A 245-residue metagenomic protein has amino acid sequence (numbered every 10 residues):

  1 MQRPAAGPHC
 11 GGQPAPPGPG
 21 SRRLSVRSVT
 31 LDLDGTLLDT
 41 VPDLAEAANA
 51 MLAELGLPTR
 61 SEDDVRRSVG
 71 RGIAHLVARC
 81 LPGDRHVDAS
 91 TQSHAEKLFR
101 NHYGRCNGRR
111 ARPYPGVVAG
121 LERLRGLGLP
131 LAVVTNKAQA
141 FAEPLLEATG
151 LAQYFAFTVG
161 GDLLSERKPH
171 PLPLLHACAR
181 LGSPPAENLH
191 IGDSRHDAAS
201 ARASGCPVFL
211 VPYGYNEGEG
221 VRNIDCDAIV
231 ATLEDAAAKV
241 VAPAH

Functional and structural regions predicted by a protein language model:
Q2-R3, G7-V29, D63, R125 (+2 more regions): Asp-based, Mg2+/Mn2+-dependent phosphohydrolase catalytic module
R23-A119, R125-L127, A140: N-terminal helical cap/lid subdomain that shapes the substrate entry/recognition surface in HAD-like hydrolases
